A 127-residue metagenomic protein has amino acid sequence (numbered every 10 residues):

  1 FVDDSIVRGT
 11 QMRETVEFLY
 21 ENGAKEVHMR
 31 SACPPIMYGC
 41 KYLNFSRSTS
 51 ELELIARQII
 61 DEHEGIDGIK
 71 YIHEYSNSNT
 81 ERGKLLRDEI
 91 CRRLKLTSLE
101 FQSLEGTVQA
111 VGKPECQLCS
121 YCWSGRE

Functional and structural regions predicted by a protein language model:
F1-E127: PRPP-associated nucleotide enzymes
